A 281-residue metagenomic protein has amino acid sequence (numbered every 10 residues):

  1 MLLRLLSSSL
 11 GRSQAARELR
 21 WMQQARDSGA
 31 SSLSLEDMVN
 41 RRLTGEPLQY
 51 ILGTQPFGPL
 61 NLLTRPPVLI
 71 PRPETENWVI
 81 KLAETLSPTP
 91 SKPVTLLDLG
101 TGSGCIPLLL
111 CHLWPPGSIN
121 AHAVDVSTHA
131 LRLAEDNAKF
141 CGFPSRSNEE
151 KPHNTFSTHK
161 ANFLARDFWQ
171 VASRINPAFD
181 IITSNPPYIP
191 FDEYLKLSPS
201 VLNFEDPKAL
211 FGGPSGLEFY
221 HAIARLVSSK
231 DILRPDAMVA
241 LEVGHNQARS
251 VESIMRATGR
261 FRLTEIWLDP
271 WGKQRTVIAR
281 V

Functional and structural regions predicted by a protein language model:
M1-V281: Auxiliary N-terminal substrate/complex-recognition segments of SAM-dependent methyltransferases
